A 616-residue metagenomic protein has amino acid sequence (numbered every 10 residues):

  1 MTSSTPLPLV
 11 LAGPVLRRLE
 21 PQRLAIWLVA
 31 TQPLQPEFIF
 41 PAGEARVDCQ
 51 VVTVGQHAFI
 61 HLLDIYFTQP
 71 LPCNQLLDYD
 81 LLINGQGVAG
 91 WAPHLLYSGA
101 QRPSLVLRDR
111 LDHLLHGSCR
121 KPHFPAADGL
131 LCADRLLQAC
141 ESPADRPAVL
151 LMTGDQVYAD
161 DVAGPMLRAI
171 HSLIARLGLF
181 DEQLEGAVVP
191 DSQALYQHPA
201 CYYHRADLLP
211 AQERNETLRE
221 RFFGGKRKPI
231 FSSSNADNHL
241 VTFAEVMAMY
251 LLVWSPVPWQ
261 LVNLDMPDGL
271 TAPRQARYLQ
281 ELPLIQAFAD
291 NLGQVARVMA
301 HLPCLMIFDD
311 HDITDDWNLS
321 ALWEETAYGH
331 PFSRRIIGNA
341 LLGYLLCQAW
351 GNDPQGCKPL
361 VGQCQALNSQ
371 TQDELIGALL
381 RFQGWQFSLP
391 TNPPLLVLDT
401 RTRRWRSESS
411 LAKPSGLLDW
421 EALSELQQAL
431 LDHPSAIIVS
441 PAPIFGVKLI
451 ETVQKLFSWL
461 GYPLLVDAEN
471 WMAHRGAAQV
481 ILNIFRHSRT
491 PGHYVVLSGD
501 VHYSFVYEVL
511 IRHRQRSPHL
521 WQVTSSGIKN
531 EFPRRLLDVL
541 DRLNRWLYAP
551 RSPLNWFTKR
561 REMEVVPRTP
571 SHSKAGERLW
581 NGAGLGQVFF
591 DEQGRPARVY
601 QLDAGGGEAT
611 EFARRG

Functional and structural regions predicted by a protein language model:
M1-G616: Long, structured stretches of catalytic cores involved in phosphate-ester chemistry, encompassing
